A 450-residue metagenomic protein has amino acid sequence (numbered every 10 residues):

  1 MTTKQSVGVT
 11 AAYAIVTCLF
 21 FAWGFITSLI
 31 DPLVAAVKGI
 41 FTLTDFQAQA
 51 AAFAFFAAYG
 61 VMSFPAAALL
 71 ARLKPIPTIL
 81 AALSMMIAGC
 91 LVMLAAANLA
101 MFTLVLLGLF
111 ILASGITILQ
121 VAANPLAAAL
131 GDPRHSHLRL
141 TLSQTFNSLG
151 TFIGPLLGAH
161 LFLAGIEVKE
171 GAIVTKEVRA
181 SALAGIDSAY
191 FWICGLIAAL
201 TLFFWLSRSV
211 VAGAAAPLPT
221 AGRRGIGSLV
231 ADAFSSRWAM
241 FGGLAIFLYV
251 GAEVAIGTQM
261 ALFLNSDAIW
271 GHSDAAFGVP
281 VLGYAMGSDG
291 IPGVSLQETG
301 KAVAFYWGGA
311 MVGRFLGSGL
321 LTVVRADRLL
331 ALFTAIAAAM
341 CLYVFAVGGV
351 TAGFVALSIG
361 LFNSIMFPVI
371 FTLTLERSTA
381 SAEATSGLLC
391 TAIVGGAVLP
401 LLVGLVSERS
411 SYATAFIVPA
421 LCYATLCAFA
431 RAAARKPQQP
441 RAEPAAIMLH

Functional and structural regions predicted by a protein language model:
A11-F41, N124, G154, I256-L264: Extracytoplasmic
I30-V34, G154-P155, A159-L163, A231-A304: Extracytoplasmic gate region of multi-pass secondary transporters
A50-L70, A304-L316, G395: Central cavity-lining transmembrane alpha-helices of secondary-active solute carriers, predominantly the Major
V61-T103: Conserved MFS/SLC helix-loop-helix module at the cytosolic interface between two early adjacent transmembrane helices
S84-L99, A335-G348, R431: C-terminal ends and interior cores of transmembrane alpha-helices in multi-pass membrane transporters/permeases
F102-L119, T351-I365: Hydrophobic core of transmembrane alpha-helices in multi-pass small-molecule transporters, especially MFS/SLC-type
I118-D132, S364-T379: Intracellular juxtamembrane helix-capping segments at the cytosolic ends of symmetry-related transmembrane helices
H135-E167, G387-L399: Glycine-rich segments within core transmembrane alpha-helices of 12-TM secondary carriers
